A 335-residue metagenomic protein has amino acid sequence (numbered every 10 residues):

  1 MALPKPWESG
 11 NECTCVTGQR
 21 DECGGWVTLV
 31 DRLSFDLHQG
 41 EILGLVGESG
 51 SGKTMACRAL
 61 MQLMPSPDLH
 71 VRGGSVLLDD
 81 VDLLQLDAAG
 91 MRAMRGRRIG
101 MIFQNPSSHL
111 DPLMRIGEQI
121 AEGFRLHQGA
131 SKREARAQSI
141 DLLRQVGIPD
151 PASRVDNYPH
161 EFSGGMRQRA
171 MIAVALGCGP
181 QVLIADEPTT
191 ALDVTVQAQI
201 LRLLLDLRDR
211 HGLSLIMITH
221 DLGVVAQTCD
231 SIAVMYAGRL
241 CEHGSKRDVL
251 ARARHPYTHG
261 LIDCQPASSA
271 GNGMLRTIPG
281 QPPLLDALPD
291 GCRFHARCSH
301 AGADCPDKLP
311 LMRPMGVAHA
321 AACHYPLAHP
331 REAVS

Functional and structural regions predicted by a protein language model:
E48, Q62, P180, I184 (+2 more regions): P-loop NTP-binding/switch modules centered on Walker-like glycine-rich loops
V71-D82: Conserved ABC transporter NBD signature motif
V81-D82, R133-S153, Q181, I262-D263: Conserved ABC ATPase "signature" region
L83-G100, L126, K132, D248-A253 (+1 more regions): ABC ATPase NBD coupling module
G96, H160, C178, Q227: Conserved signature/switch motifs of ABC ATPase nucleotide-binding domains
P149-S153, H243-S335: Short catalytic/signature loops enriched in Gly
